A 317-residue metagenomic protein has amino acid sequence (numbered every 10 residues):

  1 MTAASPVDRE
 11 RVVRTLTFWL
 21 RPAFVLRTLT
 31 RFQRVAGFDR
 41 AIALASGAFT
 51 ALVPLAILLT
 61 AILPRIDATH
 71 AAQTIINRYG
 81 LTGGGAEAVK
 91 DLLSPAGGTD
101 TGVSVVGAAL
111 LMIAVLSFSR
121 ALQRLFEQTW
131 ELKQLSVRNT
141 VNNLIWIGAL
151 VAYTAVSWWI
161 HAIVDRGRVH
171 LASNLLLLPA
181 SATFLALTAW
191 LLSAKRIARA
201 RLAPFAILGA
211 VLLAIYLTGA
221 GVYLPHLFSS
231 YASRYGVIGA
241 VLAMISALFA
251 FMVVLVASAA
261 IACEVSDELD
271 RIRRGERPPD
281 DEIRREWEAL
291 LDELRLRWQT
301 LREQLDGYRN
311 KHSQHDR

Functional and structural regions predicted by a protein language model:
M1-R317: Membrane-embedded alpha-helices and immediately adjacent juxtamembrane helical segments in alpha-helical membrane
